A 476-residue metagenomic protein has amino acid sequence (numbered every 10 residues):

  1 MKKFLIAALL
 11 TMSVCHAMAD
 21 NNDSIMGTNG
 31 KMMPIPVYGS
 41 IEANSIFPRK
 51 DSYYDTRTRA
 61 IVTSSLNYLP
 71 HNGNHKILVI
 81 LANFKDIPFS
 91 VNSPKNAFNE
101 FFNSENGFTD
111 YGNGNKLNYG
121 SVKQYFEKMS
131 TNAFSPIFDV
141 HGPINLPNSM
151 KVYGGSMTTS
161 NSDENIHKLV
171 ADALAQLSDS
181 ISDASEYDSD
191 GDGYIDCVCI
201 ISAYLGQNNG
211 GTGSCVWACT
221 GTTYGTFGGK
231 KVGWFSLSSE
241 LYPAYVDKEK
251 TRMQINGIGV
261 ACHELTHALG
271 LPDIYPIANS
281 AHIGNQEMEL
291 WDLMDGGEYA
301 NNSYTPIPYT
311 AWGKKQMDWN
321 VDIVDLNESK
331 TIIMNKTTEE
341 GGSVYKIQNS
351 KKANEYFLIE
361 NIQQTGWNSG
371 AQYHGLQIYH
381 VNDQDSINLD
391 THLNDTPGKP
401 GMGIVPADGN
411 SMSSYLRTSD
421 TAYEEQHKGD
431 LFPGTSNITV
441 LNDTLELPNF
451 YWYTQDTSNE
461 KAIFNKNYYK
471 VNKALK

Functional and structural regions predicted by a protein language model:
F4, H16-K230, E340-K476: Zymogen propeptides/activation segments of proteases
I6-V14: Hydrophobic helical h-region of N-terminal Sec-dependent signal peptides in bacterial secretory/periplasmic proteins
Y125, C197-G375, Y379-Q384: Extracellular hydrolytic enzyme modules, especially secreted metalloproteases of the metzincin/thermolysin-like class
